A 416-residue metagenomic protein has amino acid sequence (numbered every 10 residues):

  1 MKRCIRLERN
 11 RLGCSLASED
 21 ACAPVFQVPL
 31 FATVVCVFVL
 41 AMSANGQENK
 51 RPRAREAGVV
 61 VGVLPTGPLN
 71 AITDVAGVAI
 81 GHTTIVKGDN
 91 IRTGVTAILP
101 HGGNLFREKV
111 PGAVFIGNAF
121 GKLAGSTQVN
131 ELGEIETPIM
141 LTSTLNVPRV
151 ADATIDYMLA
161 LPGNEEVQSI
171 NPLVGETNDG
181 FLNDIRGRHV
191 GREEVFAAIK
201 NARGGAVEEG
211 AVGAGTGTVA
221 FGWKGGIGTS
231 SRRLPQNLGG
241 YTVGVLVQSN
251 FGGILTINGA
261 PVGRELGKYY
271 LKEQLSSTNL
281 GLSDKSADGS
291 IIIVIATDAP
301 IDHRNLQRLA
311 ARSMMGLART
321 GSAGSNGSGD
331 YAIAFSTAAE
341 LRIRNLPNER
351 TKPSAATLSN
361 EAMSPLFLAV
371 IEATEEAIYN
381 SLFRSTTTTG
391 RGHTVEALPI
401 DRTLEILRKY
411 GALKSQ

Functional and structural regions predicted by a protein language model:
M1, I5-E19, C36: Intrinsic, low-complexity polybasic segments
A21-A23: Short hydrophobic alpha-helical segments enriched in small aliphatic residues
F26: Regulatory/sensor and coupling segments of signal-transduction and defense proteins
P29-A41: Bacterial N-terminal signal peptides
M42-G46: Sec/Tat signal peptide C-region and signal peptidase I cleavage site
Q47-Q416: Alpha/propeptide regions of enzymes that mature by internal proteolysis
